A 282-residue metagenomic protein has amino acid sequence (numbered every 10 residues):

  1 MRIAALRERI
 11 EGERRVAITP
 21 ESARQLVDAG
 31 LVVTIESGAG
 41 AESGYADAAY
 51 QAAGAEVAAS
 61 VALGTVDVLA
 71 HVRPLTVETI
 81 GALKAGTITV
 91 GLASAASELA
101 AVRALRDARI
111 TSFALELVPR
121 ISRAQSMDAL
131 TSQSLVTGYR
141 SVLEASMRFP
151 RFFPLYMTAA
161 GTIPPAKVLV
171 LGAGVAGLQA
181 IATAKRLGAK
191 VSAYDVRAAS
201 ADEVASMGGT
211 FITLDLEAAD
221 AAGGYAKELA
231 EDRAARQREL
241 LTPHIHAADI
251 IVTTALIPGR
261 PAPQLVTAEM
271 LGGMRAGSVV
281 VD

Functional and structural regions predicted by a protein language model:
M1-A104, A108: An N-terminal-biased, well-structured beta-alpha scaffold segment characteristic of Rossmann-like dinucleotide-binding
R2, E8, V77-K167: Glycine/serine-rich phosphate-binding loop and adjoining beta1-alpha1 elements at the start of nucleotide-handling
L6-Y45, P154-H244: Glycine-rich phosphate/diphosphate-binding loop of Rossmann-like nucleotide-binding domains
E8-I10, S37-G40, P74, S94-A95 (+5 more regions): Short, ordered loop/turn segments at secondary-structure junctions
A23, D47, I80, V102 (+4 more regions): Generic hydrophobic/aromatic pocket-lining and core-packing "Φ" positions
G54-G64, L75, A219-I251, A255-G272: A structured beta-alpha segment of the ubiquitous adenosine-cofactor-binding alpha/beta core
S278: Glycine-centered, small-residue-biased loops immediately flanking beta-strands in adenine/cofactor-binding cores
